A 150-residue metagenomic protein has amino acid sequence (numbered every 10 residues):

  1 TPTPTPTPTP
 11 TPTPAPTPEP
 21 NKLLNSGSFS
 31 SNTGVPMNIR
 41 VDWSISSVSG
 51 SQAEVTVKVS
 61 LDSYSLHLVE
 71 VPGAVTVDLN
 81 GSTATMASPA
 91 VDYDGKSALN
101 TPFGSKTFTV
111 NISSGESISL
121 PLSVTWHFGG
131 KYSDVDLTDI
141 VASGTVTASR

Functional and structural regions predicted by a protein language model:
T1-P8: Low-complexity/repetitive intrinsically disordered segments
P10-R150: Mature extracytoplasmic or otherwise solvent-exposed domains
